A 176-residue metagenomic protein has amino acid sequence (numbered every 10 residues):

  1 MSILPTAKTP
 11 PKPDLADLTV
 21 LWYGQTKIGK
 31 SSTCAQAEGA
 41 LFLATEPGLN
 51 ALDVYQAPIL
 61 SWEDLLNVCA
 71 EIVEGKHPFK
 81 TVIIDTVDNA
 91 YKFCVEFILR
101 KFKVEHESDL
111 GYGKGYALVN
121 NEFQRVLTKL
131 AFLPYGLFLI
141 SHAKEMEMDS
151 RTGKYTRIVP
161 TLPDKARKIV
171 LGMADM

Functional and structural regions predicted by a protein language model:
S2-E96: Conserved P-loop
K12, S32-C34, K129-L130, R167-L171: A general structural signal for short secondary-structure junctions and capping/turn motifs
V68, A90-F93, V126-K129, I169 (+1 more regions): Alpha-helical scaffold elements adjacent to nucleotide-binding pockets in ATP/GTP-utilizing enzyme cores
P78-T81, L133-L139: Loop/turn-to-beta-strand initiation segments
I84-K114, R151: Conserved P-loop NTPase nucleotide-binding/switch module
H106-N121, P160-R167: A short acidic, glycine-rich active-site loop that binds or catalyzes chemistry on phosphate/adenosine moieties
E122-P134: Catalytic-core regions built around general acid/base machinery
L137-M176: Phosphate-binding/switch region of NTP-binding enzymes
